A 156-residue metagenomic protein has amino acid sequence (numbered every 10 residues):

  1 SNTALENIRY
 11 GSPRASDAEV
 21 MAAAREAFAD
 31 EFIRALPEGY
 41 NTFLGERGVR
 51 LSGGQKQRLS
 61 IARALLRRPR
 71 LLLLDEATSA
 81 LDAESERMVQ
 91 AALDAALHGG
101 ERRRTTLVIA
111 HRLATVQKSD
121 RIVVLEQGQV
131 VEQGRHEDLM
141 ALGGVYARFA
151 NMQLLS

Functional and structural regions predicted by a protein language model:
N2-N7, R14, A23-A27, N41-R148: ABC-family ATPase nucleotide-binding domain "signature/switch" substructure
E19-L36: ABC nucleotide-binding domain "signature" region
I33, R148-F149: A generic structural-conservation signal
N151-S156: ABC ATPase nucleotide-binding domains
